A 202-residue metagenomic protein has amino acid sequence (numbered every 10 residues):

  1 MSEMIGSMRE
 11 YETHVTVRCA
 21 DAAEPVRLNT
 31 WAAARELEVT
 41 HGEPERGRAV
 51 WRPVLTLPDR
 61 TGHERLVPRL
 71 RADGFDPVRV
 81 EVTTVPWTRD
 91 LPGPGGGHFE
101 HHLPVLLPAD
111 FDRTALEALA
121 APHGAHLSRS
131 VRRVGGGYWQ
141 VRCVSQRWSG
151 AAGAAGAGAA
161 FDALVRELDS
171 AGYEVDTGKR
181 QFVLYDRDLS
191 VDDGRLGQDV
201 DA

Functional and structural regions predicted by a protein language model:
S2-A202: Long, contiguous binding/interaction regions
